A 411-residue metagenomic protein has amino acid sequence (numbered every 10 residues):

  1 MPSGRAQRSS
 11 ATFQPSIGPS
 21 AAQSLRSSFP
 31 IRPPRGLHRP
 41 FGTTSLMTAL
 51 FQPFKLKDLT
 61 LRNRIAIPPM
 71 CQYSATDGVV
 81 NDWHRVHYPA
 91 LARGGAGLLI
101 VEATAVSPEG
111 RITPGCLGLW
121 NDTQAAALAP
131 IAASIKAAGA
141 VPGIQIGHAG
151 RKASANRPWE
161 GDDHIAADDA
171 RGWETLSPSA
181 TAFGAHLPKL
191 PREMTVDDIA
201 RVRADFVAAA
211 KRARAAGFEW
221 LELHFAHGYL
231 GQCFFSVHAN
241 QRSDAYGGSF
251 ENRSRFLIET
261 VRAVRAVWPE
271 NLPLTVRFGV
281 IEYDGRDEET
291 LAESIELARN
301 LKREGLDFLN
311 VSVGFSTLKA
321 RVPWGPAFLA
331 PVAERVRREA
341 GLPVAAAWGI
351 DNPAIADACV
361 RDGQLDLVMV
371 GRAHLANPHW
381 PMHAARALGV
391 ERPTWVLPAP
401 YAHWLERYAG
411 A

Functional and structural regions predicted by a protein language model:
P2-R8, P19, R26: Compositionally biased, intrinsically disordered low-complexity segments enriched in Pro/Arg/Gln/His
S3, F41-A411: Flavin-dependent oxidoreductase catalytic cores
I17, A21, P33-R35, G139: N-terminal regions of proteins, emphasizing targeting and processing segments when present
P30-P33, L37, T43: Short, positively charged and aromatic/hydrophobic N-terminal segments
